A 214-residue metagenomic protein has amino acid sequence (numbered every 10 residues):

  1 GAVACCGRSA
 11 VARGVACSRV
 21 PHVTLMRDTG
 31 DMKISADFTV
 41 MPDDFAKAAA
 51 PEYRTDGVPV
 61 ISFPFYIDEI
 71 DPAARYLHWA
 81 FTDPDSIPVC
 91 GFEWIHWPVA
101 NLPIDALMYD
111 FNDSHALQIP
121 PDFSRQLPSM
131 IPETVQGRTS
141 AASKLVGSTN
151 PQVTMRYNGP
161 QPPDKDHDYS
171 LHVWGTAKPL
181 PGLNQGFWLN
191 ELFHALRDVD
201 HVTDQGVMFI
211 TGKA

Functional and structural regions predicted by a protein language model:
C5-C6, C17: Cysteine-centered motifs
L25-A214: N-terminus-centered regions that define maturation/targeting leaders and the start of the first functional domain
